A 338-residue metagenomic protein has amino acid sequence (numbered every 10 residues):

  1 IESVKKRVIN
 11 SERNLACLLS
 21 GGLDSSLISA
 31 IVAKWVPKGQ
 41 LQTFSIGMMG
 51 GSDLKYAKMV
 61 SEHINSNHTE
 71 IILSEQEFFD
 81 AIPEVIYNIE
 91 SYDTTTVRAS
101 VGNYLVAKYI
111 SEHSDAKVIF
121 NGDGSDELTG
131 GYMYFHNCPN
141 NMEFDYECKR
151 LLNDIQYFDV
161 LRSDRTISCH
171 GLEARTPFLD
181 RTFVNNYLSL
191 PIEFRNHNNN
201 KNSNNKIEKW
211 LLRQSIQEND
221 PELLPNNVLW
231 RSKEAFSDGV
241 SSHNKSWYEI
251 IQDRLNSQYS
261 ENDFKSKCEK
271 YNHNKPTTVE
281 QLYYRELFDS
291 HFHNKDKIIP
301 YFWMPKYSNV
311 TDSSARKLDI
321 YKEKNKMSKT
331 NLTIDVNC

Functional and structural regions predicted by a protein language model:
I1-N219, F236-E249, K265-T277, Q281-C338: ATP-dependent adenylate-handling active sites, centered on carboxylate activation for C-N bond formation
E222-S232: A short alpha-helix-loop-beta-strand transition element characteristic of N-terminal alpha/beta dinucleotide-binding
L255: N-terminal, charged/glycine-rich beta-strand/loop interface patches
Q258-K265: Surface/interface-facing alpha-helical segments and adjacent flexible terminal/loop regions used for partner/assembly
